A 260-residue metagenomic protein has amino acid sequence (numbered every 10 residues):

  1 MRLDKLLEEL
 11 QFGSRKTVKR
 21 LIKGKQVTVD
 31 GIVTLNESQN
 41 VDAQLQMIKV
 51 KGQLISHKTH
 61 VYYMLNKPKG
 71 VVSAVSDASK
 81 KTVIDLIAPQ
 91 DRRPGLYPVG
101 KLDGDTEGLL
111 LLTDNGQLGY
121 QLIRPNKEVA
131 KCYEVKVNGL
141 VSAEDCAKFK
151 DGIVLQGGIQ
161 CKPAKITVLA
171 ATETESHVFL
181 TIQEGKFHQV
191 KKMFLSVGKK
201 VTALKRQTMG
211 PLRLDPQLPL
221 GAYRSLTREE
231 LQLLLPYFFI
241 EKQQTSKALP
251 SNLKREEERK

Functional and structural regions predicted by a protein language model:
M1-K260: Basic, flexible Lys/Arg- and Gly-enriched helix-loop patches that mediate nucleic-acid binding at interfaces with rRNA
